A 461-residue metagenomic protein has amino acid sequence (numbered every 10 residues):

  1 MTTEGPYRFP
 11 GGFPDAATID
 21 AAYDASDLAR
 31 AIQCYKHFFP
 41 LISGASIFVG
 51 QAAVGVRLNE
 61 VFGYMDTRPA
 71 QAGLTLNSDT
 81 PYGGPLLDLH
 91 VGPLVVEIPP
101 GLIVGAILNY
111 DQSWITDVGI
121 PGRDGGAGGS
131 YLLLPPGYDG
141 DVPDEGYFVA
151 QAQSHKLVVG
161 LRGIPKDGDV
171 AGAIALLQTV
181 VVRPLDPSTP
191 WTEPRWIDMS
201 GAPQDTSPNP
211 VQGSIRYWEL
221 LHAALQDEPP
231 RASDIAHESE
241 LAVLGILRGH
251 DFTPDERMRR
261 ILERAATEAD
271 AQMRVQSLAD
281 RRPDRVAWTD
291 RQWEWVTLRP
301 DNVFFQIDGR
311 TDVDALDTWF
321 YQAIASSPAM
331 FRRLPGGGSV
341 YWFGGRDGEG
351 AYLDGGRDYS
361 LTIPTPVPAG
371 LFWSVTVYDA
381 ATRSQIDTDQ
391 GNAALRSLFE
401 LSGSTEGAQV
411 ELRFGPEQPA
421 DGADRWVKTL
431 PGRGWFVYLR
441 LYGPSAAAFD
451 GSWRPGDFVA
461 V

Functional and structural regions predicted by a protein language model:
M1-V461: A compositional/structural signature for long, glycine/proline-rich flexible linkers and loops on extracytoplasmic
